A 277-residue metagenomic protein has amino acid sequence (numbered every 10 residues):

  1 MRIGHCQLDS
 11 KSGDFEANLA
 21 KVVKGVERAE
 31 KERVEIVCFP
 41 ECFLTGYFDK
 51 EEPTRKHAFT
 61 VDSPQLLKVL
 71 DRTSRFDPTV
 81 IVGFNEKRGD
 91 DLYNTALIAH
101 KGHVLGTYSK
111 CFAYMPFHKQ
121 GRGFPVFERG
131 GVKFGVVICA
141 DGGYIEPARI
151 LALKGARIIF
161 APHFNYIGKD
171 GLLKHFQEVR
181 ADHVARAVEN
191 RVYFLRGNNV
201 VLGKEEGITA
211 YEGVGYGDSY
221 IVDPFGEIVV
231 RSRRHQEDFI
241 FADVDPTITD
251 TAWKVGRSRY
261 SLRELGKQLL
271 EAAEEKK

Functional and structural regions predicted by a protein language model:
M1-H5: Extreme N-terminal starter segment of soluble prokaryotic enzymes
Q7-G13: Short polar catalytic/cofactor-binding loops
F15, K24-K101, N165-N190: Cys-nucleophile CN-hydrolase/nitrilase-fold catalytic domain and related Cys-dependent amidase chemistry that acts on
A17-V26, Y144-R149: Short, acidic/polar
V61, K87-P162, Y166-A185, W253-R257: Active-site catalytic loop in hydrolytic enzyme cores
P64-T79, G143-D238: CN hydrolase (nitrilase-like) catalytic-core segments centered on the catalytic cysteine and neighboring Lys/Glu
V82-F84, T95-I98, P125, S219-I221 (+1 more regions): Short beta-strand scaffold segments in enzyme catalytic cores
T247-K277: A conserved C-terminal secondary-structure "cap"
